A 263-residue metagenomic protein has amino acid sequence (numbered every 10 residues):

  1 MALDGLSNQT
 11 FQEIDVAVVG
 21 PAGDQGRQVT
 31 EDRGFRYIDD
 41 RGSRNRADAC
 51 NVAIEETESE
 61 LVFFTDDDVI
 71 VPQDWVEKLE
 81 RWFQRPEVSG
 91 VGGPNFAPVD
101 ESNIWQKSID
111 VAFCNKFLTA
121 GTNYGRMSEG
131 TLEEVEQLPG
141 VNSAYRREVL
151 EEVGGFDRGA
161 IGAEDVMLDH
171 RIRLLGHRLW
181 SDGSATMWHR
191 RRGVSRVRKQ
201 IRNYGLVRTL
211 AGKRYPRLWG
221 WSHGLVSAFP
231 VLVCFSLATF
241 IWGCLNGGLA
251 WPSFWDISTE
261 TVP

Functional and structural regions predicted by a protein language model:
D4-E13: Short, acidic, metal-binding catalytic loop of nucleotide-sugar glycosyltransferases
D40-T57, E129, E133: Glycine-rich, basic loop-to-helix element that forms the pyrophosphate-binding segment of sugar-nucleotide handling
V62: Short aromatic/hydrophobic "clamp" motif used to bind/position activated sugar donors
D66-I70: The conserved acidic donor/metal-binding loop of glycosyltransferases
D74-K107, V111: Conserved donor NDP-sugar-binding/catalytic core segment of glycosyltransferases
V99, D157-W219: Catalytic donor/gating beta->alpha subdomain of glycosyltransferases that bind UDP-sugars
N115, T119-A144, I161, M167 (+4 more regions): A recurrent flexible, glycine/aromatic-enriched loop bordering the glycosyltransferase active site that acts as
F229-P263: Membrane-embedded multi-pass helical conduit in multi-pass membrane proteins, especially envelope-biosynthetic
